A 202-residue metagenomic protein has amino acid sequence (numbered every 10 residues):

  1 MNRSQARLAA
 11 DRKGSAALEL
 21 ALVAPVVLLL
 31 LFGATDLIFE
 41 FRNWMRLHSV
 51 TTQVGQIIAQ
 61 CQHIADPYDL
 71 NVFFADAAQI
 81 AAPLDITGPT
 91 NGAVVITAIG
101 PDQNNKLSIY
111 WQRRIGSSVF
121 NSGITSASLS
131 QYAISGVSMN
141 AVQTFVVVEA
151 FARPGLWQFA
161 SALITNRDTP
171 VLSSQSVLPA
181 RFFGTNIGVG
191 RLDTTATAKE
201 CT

Functional and structural regions predicted by a protein language model:
M1-A82: Alpha-helical assembly-interface signal, strongest on the long, hydrophobic N-terminal helix that forms
T52, A59-T202: Short, conserved structural patches
